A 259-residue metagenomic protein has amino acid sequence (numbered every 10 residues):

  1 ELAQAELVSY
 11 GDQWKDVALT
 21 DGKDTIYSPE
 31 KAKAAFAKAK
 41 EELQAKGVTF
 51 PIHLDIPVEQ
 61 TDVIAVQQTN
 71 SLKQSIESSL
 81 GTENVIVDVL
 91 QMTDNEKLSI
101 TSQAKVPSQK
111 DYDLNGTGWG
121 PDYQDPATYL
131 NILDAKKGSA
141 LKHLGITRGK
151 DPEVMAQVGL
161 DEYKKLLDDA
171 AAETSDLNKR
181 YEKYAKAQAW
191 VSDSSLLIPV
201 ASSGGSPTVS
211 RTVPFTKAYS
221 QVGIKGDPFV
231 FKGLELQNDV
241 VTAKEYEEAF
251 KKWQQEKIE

Functional and structural regions predicted by a protein language model:
E1, T61, W119-D122, G205-P207: Short, glycine-/Ser/Thr-/acidic-enriched flexible segments
L2-E30, Q44-T49, T101-S108, N131-D168 (+1 more regions): Short, solvent-exposed loop/beta-turn-alpha elements that line the ligand-binding surface or hinge of extracytoplasmic
W14-P121, K257: Ligand/substrate-recognition segments at binding pockets and active sites
A34, N70, Q74, K110 (+5 more regions): Feature representing long, continuous alpha-helical segments
A35-Q60, D161-R211: Bilobed periplasmic-binding protein-like "clamshell/Venus-flytrap" ligand-binding domains
Q67-N70, P126-L130, R211-V213: Short, solvent-exposed loop/turn and secondary-structure capping segments
